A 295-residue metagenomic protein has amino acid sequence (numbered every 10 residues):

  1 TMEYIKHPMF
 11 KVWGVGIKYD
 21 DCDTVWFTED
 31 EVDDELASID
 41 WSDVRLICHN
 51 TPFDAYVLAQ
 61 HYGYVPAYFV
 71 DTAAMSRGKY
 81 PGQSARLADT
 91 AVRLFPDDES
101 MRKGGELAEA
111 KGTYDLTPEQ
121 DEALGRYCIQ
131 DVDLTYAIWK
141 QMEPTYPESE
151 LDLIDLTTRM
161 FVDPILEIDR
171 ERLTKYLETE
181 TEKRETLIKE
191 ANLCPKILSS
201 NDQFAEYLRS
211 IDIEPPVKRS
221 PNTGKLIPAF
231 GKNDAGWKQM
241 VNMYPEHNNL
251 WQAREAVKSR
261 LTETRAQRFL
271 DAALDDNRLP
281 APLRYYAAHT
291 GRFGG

Functional and structural regions predicted by a protein language model:
T1, H7-F10, G14-I17, R93-F95 (+2 more regions): Conserved "right-hand" nucleotidyltransferase catalytic core of DNA-directed polymerases
F10-I17, D21-E143: Active-site-proximal helix-loop-helix substrate-binding element of RNase H-like nuclease domains
